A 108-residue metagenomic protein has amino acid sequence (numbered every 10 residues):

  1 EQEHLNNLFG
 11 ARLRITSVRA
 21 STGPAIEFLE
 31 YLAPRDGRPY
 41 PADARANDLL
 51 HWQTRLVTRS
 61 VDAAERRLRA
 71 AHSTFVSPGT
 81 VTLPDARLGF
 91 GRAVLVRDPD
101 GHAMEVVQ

Functional and structural regions predicted by a protein language model:
E1-R19, P24-E30, R55-L56, D62-Q108: Vicinal oxygen chelate
P34-D36: Flexible internal linker/loop segments at domain or repeat junctions
P39-Y40: Acidic/His-leaning functional-site neighborhoods
D43-A44: Glycan-recognition patch characteristic of GH18 chitinases/ENGases and related GlcNAc/peptidoglycan-binding proteins
L49-Q53: Eukaryotic phosphotyrosine signaling hubs
